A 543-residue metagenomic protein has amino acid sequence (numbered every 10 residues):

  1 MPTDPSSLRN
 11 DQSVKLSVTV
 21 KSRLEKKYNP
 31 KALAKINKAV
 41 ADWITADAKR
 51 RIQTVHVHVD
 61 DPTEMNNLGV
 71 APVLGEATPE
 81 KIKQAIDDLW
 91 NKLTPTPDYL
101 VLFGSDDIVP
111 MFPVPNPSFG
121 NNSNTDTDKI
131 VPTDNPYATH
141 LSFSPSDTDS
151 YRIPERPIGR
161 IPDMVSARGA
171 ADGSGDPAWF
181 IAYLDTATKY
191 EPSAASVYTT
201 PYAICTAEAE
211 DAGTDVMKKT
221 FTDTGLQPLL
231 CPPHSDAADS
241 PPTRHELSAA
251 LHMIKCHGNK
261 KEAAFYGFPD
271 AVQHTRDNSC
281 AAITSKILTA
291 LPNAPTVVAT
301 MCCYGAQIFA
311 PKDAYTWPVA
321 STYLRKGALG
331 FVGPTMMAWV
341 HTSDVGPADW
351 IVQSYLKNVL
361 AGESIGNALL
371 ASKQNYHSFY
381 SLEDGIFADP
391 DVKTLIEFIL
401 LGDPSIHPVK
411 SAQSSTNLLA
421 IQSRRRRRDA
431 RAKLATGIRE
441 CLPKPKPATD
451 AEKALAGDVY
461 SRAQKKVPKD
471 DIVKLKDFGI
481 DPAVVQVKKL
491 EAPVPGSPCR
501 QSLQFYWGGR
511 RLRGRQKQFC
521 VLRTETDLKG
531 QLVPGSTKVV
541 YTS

Functional and structural regions predicted by a protein language model:
M1-R439: Cysteine-dependent hydrolase recognition
V18-V20, V59, T206, K410 (+5 more regions): Surface-exposed beta-strand edges and flanking loops
N29, R51, G69, G225 (+5 more regions): Short, flexible coil/linker elements and helix-boundary hinge sites characteristic of intrinsically disordered
L442-A454, D458-K465, R511-L512, Q531-P534 (+1 more regions): Contiguous interface-forming segments/domains that mediate binding rather than catalysis
A448-S502: Short, non-transmembrane alpha-helical segments in secretory-pathway proteins
K488-Y541: Exposed beta-strand-loop-beta-strand "reactive/processing" segments of non-cytosolic proteins
